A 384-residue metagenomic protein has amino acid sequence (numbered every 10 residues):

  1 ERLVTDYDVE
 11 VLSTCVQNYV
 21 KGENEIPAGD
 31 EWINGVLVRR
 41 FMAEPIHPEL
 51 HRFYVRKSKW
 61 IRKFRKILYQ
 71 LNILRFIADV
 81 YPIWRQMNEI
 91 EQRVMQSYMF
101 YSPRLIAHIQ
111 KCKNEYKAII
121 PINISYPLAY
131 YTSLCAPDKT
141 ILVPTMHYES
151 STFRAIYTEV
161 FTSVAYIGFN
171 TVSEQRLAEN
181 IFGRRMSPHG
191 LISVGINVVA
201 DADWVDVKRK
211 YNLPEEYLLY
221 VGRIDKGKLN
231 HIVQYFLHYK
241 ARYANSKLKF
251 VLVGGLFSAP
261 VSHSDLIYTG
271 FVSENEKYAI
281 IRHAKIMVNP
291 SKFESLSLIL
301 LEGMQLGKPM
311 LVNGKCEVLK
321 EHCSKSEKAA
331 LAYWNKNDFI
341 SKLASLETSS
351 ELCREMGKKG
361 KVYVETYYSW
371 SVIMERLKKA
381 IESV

Functional and structural regions predicted by a protein language model:
E1-M42, N114, F236-A244: N-terminal subdomain of nucleotide-sugar transferases
V38, G254-Y278, H283-I286, S326-E327: Nucleotide-activated donor-binding/catalytic signature segment of Leloir-type glycosyltransferases, i.e., the conserved
K139-S150, Y157-D203, L213, Y220 (+1 more regions): Donor nucleotide-sugar binding/catalytic pocket of nucleotide-sugar-dependent glycosyltransferases
K210-K228, V233-L237: Conserved donor-binding/catalytic core segment of Leloir-type glycosyltransferases
K292: Aromatic "clamp/platform" in nucleotide-sugar-dependent glycosyltransferases that forms part of the donor/acceptor
P309-N313, V318: Short hydrophobic beta-strand element within catalytic cores of glycosyltransferases and related nucleotide-activated
K320-A344: Change "using UDP/GDP/dTDP sugars" to "using nucleotide sugars
S345, L352-T366, R376-K379: A short, well-ordered alpha-helix in the C-terminal region of glycosyltransferases
